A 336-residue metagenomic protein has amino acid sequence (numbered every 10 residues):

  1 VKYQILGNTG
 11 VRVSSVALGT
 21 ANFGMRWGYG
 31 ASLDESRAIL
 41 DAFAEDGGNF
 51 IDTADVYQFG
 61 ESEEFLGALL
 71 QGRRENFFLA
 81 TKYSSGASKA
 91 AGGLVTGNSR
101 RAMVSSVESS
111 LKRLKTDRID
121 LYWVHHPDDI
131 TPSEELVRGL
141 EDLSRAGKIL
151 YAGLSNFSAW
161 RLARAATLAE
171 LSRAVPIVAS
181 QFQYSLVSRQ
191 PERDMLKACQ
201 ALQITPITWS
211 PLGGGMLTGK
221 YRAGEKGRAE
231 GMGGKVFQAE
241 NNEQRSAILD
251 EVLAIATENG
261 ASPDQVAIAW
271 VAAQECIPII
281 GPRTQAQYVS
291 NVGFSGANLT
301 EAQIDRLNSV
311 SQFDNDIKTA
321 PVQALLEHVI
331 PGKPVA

Functional and structural regions predicted by a protein language model:
V1, A201, R228-A254, E258-N259 (+2 more regions): Terminal-tail/helix-coil boundary detector
V1-F78, K333-A336: N-terminal binding-site loop/beta-alpha segment at the start of enzyme catalytic domains that lines or forms
L6, L18, S36, I51 (+13 more regions): Conserved, mostly hydrophobic/aromatic
A21-F23, A54-V56, K82-G86, V124-P127 (+4 more regions): Active-site beta-loop-alpha junctions enriched in small/polar residues
N22-W27, G86-G93, L217, Q287-S290: A short acidic, helix-capping loop that chelates divalent metal ions and anchors anionic groups
W27, E45, A90-Q190, D194 (+1 more regions): Glycine/proline-rich, positively charged, aromatic-decorated active-site loop/lid region on the catalytic face
L40, E63, G67, V107-L111 (+7 more regions): Generic structural signal for well-ordered alpha-helices, preferentially at hydrophobic/aromatic core positions
P191-G227, S262: Aromatic-lined glycan-binding groove of carbohydrate-active enzymes
